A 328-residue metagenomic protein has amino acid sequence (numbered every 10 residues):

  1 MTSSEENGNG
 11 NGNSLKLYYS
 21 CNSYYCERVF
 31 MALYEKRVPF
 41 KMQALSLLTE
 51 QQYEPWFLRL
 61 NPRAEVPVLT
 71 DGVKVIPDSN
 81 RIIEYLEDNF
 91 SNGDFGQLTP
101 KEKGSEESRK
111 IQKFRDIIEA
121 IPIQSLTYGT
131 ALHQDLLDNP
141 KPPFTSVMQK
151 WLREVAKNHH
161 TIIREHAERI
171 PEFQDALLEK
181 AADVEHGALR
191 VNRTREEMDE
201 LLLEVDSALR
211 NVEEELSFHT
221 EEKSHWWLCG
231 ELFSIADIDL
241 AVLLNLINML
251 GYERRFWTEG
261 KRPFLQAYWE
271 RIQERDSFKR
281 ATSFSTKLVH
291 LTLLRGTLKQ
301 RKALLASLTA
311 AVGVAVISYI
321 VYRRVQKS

Functional and structural regions predicted by a protein language model:
T2-L178, F218, E222, T309-S328: GST-like domain detector, emphasizing the conserved glutathione-binding G-site in the N-terminal thioredoxin-like
T2-N7, G12-N22, E27-R37, Q43-P55 (+1 more regions): C-terminal or late-domain output modules
P122-E270: GST-like fold's C-terminal all-alpha helical module
